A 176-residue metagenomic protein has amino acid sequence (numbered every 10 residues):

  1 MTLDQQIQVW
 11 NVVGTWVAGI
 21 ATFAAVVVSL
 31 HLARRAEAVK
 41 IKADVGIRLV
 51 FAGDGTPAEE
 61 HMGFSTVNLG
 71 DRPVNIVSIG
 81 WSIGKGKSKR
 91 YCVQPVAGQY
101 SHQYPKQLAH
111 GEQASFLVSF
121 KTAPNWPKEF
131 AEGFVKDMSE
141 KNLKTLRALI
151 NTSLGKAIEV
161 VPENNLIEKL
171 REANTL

Functional and structural regions predicted by a protein language model:
M1-E37: Membrane-embedded hydrophobic alpha-helical segments
E37-L176: Amphipathic alpha-helical "stem/stalk" segments
